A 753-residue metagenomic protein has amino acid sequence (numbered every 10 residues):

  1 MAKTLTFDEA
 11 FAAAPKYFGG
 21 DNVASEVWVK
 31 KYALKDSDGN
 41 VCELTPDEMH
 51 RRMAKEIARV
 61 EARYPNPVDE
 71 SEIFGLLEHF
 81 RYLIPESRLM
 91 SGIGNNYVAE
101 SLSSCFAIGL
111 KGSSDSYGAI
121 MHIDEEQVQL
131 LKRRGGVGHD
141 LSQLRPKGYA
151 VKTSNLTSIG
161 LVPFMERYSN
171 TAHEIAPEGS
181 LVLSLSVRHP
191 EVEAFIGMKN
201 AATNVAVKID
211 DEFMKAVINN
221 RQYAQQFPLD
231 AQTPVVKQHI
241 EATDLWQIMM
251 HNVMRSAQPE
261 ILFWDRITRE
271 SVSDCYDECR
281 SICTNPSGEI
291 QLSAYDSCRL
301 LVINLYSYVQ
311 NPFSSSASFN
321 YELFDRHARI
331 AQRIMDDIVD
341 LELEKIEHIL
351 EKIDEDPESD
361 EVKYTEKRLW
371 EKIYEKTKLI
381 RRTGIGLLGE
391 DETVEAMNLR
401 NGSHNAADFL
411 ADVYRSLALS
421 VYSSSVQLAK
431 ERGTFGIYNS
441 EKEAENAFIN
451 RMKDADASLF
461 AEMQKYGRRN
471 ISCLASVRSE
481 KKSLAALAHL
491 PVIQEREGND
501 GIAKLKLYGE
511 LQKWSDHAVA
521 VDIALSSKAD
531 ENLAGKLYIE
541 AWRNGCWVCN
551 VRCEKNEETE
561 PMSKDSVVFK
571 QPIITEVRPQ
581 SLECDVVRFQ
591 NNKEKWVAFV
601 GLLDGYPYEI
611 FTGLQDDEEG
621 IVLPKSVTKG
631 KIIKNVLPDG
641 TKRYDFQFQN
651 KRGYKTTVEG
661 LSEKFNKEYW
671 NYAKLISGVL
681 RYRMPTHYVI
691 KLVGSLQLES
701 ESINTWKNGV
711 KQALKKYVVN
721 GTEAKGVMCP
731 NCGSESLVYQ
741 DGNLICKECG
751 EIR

Functional and structural regions predicted by a protein language model:
M1-R753: Long, C-terminal-biased catalytic regions of enzyme "large/alpha" subunits
